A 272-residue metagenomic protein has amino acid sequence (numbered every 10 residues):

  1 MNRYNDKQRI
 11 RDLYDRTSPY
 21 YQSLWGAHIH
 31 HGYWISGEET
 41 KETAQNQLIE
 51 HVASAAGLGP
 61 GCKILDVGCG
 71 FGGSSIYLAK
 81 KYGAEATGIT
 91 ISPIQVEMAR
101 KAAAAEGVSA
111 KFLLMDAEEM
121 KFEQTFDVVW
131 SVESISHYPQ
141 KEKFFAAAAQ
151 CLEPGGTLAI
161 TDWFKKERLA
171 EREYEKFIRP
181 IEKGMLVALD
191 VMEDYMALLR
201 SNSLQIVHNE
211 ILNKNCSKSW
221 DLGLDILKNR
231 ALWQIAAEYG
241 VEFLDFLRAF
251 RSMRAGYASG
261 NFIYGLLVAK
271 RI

Functional and structural regions predicted by a protein language model:
M1-S23: N-terminal auxiliary segments of SAM/dcSAM-dependent transferases
H28, E39-P60: Conserved alpha-helix/loop element of class I SAM-dependent methyltransferases that forms part of the SAM/SAH-binding
L65, S74-E119: Class I SAM-dependent methyltransferase SAM/SAH-binding core
E118-V129: A short acidic, Gly/Pro-enriched loop at the edge of an enzyme's catalytic core that lines a small-molecule cofactor
E142-T157: A short glycine-rich, Lys/Arg-flanked "PGG" loop and its adjoining helix->strand segment in the class I
F164-L186: Short, glycine-/aromatic-enriched active-site segment of Class I SAM-dependent methyltransferases
V187-S203, N209: Short alpha-helix
H208-I272: Conserved Class I S-adenosyl-L-methionine
